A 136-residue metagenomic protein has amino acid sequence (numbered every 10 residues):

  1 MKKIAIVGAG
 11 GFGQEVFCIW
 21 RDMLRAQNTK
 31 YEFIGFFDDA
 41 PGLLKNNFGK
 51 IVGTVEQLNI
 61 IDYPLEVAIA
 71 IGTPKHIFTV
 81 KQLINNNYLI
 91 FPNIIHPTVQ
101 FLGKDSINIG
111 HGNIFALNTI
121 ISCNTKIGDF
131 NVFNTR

Functional and structural regions predicted by a protein language model:
K2-R21: Glycine-rich adenosine-cofactor-binding loop
K3-I4, F33-I34, P64-A68: Short active-site oxyanion
A9, A70-T73, I120: Short beta->alpha junction loops/turns
W20-R25, L83-N86: Short, solvent-exposed amphipathic alpha-helical segments in soluble enzyme and RNA/protein-processing domains
M23-K45: NAD(P)-binding Rossmann-fold cofactor-contacting core
P41-Q100: Phosphate-bearing ligand-interacting subdomains that bind or position ATP/ADP/UDP/GDP/NAD(P) or nucleotide-linked
L102-D105, G110-H111, F115-L117, I121-C123 (+1 more regions): Left-handed beta-helix
